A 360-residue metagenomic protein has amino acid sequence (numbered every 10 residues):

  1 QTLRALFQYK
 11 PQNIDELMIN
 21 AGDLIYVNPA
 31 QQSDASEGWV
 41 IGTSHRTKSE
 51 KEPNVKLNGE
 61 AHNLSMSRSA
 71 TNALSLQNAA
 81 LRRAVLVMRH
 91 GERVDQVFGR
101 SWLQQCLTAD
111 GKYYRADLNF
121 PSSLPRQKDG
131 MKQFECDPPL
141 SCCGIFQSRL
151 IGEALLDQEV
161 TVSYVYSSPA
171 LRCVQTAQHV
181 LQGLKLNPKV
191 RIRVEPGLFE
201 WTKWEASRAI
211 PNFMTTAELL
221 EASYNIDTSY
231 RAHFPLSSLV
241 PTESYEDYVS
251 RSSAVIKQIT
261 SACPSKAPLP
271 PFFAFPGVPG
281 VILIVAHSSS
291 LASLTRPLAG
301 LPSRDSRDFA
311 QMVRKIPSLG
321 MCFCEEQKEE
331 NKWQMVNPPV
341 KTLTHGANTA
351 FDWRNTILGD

Functional and structural regions predicted by a protein language model:
Q1-R4, Q12-D23, D34-E37, A80-R82 (+7 more regions): Eukaryote-biased feature marking scaffold/signaling PDZ-domain proteins and nuclear chromatin regulators
Q1-S65, S69: Src homology 3 (SH3)-mediated interaction modules
A5, I19-V27, V40-G42, V85-H90 (+9 more regions): Structural signal for hydrophobic/aromatic residues that build the beta-strand cores of folded beta-sheet domains
Y9, R68, L76-K189, V249-S252: Active-site-proximal alpha-helix that buttresses catalytic centers in soluble enzyme cores
K10, I14, L24-Q32, S36 (+8 more regions): Short amphipathic alpha-helices and their capping/turn residues within compact interaction modules
L57-A84, V94-L103, E200-E218, S265-K266 (+2 more regions): Acidic, low-complexity terminal tails and accessory targeting/binding regions of phosphate-metabolizing enzymes
G130-P139, S223-D247: Short glycine/proline- and acidic residue-enriched helix-loop micro-motifs that form flexible lids or anion-recognition
T161-P169, R193, A267-P276, V281-V285: Short glycine-rich phosphate-binding loop at a beta-alpha junction
